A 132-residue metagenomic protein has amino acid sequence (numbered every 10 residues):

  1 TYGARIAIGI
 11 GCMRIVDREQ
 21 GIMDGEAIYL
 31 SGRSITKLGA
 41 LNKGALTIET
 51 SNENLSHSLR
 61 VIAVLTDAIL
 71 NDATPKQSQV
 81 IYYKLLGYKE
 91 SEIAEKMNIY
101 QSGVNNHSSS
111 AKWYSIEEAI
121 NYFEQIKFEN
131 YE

Functional and structural regions predicted by a protein language model:
T1-E26, G32, T36: DNA-contacting interfaces and partner/effector-binding or oligomerization modules in DNA-centric proteins
G11, I15-I22, L38-V61: Flexible, glycine/charge-rich interdomain/linker segments that couple and regulate nucleotide signaling catalytic cores
L70-Q77: Short helix-coil-helix linker/hinge
Q77-K84: Short alpha-helical "packing" element that flanks the helix-turn-helix/winged-helix DNA-binding module
E90-M97: Short alpha-helical "recognition helix" segments of helix-turn-helix
K112-F128: Short, Lys/Arg-enriched C-terminal cap helix and immediately downstream tail that follows
